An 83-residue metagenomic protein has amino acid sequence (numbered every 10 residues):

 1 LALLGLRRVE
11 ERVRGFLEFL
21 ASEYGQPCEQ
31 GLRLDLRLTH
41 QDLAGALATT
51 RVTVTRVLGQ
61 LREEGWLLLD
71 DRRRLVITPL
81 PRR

Functional and structural regions predicted by a protein language model:
L1-R14: A small-molecule sensor/coupling module
R14-S22: Amphipathic, well-packed alpha-helical segments that form the structural scaffold of globular domains
S22-R83: Phosphate-/nucleic-acid-contacting segments
